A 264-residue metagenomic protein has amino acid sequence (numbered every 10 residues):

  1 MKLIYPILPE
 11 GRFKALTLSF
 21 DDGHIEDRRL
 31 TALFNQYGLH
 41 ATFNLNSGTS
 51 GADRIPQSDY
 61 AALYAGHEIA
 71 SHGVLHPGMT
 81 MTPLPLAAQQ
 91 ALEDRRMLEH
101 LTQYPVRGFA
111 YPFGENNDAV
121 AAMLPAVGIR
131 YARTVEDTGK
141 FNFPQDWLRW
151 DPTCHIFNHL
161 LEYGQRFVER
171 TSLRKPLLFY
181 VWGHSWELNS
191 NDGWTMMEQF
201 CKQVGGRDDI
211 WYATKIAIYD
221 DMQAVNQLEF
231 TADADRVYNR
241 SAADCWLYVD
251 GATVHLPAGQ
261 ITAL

Functional and structural regions predicted by a protein language model:
M1-E10, Q36, G51, E99 (+4 more regions): C-terminal domain-boundary segment and adjacent tail
M1-R28: Boundary/entry segment of secreted carbohydrate-active catalytic domains
T17-F20, A70, Y212: Generic enzyme active-site microenvironment
I25-R29, N117-V120, W246: Short, well-ordered alpha-helical microsegments
E26-R29, L84, G164-Q165: Short, acidic/polar
N35-R130, E136-C154, L177-S185: Metal-dependent polysaccharide deacetylase catalytic core of the NodB/CE4 family, i.e., the active-site-bearing domain
L84-Q89, L161, N191-W194, E198: Non-membrane alpha-helical structural segments and their capping/turn regions in soluble enzymes
H155-T171: A Trp-anchored, charged/polar loop motif used as the substrate-binding/catalytic surface of acyl/ester-handling
